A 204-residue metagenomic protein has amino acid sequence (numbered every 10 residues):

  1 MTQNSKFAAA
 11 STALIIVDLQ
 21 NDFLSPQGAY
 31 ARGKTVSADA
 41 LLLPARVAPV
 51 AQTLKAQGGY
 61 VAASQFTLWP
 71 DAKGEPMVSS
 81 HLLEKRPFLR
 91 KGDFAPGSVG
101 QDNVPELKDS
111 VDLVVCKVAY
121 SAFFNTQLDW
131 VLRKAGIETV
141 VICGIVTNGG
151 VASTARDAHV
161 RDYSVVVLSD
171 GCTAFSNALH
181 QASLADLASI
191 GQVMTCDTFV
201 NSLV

Functional and structural regions predicted by a protein language model:
M1-A13, F23, A48-Q57, G74-V204: Active-site-adjacent betaalpha module
A10-T12, G28-L54, G58-V61: A short alpha/beta connector and helix-capping loop motif
I15-L19: N-terminal nucleotide-binding beta1-loop-alpha1 segment
Q20-D22, A29, T67-P70: Short active-site-proximal "capping" loops at secondary-structure junctions
A62-Q65, A72: Ordered, amphipathic secondary-structure segments that act as subunit-interaction surfaces in large macromolecular
S64-T67, I145: Short, well-ordered beta-to-alpha junction loops that form the rim of enzyme active sites and present histidine/acidic
